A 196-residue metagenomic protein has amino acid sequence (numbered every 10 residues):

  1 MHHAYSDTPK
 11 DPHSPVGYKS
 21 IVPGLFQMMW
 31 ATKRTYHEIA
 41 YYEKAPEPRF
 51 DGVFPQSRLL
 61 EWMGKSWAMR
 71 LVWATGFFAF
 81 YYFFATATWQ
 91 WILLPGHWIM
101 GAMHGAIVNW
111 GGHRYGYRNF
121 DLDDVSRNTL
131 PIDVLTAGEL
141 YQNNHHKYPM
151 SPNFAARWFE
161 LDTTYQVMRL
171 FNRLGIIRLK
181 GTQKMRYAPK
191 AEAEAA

Functional and structural regions predicted by a protein language model:
M1-A106, S151-A196: Non-catalytic, topology-defining segments of multipass membrane proteins
M1-T8, V108-Y117, L122, D133-S151: Histidine-centered catalytic micro-motifs
S57-S66, R114-R127: Interhelical loop and helix-boundary elements at the membrane-water interface of polytopic inner-membrane proteins
L122-V125, P131-I132, W158: Short Gly/Pro-enriched turn/cap motifs at secondary-structure boundaries
